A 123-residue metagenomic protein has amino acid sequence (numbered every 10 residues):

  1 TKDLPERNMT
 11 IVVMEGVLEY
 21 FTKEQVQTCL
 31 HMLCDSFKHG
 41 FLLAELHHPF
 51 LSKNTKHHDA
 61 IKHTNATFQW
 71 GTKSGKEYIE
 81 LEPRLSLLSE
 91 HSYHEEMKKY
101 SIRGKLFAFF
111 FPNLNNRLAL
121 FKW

Functional and structural regions predicted by a protein language model:
T1-W123: Alpha-helical subdomain
